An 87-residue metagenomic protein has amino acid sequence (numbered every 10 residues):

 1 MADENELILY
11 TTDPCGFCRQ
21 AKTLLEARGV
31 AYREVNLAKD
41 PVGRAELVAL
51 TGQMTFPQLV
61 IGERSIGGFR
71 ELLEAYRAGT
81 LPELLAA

Functional and structural regions predicted by a protein language model:
M1-A31: Local sequence-structure signature of Cys/Sec-based thiol-disulfide redox active-site neighborhoods
T12-C15, Q53-F56, F69: A short, glycine- and basic residue-enriched loop/turn that sits immediately adjacent to a domain's principal
G16, V42, G67: Short alpha-helical
Q20, L24, R28-G29, A49-L50 (+2 more regions): Non-catalytic interaction surface on structured domains
Y32-E34, S65: Conserved beta-strand scaffold positions in the cores of enzyme catalytic domains, especially in NTP/NDP-utilizing
N36-M54, T80, L84-A87: Thioredoxin-like thiol-disulfide oxidoreductase module
I61-A87: Non-catalytic, surface beta->alpha helical segment in thiol-disulfide oxidoreductase systems
